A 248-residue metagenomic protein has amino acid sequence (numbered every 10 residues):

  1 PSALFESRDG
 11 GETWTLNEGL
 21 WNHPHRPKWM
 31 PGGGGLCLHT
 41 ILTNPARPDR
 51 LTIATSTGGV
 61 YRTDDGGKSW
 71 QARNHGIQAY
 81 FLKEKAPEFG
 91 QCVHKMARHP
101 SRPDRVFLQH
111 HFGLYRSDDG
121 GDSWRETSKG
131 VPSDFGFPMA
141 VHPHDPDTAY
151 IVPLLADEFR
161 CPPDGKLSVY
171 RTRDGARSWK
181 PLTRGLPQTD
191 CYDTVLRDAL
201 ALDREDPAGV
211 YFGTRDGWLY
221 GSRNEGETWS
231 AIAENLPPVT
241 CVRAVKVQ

Functional and structural regions predicted by a protein language model:
P1-Q248: Extracellular glycan-interacting surfaces
